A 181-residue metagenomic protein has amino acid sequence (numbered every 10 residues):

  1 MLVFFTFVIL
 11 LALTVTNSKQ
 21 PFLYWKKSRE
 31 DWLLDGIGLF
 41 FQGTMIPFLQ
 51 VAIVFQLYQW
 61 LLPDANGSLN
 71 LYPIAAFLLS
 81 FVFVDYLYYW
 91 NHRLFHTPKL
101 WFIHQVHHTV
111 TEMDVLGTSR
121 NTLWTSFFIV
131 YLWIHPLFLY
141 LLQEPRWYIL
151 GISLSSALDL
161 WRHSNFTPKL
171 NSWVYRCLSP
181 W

Functional and structural regions predicted by a protein language model:
M1-I9, L34-Q50: Alpha-helical transmembrane segments of integral membrane proteins, especially early/N-terminal helices
F4-V15, Q50-F55, H135-P136: Hydrophobic core of alpha-helical transmembrane segments in multi-pass integral membrane proteins
F7-P21, W90-K99: Membrane-water interface of transmembrane alpha-helices
V15-L33: Membrane-interface helix-loop junction between the first two transmembrane segments
F40-L49, L71-W181: Membrane-embedded catalytic scaffold of the fatty acid hydroxylase/desaturase
L57-L69: Membrane-interface helix termini and inter-helical loops of multi-pass transporters
